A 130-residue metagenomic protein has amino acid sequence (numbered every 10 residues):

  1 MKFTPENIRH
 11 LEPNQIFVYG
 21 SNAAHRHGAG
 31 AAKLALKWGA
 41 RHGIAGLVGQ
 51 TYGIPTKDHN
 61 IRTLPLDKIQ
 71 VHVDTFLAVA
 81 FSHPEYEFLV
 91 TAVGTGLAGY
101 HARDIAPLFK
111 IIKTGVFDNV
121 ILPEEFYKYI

Functional and structural regions predicted by a protein language model:
M1-I130: Macrodomain-like recognition of ADP-ribose-binding/processing modules
